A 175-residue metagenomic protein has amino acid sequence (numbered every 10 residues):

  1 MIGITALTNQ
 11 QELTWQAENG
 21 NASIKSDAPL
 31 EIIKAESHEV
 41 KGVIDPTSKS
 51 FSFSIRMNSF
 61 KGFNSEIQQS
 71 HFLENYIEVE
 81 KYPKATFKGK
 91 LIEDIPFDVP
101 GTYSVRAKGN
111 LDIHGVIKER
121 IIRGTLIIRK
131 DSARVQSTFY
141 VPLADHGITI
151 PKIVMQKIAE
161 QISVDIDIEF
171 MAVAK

Functional and structural regions predicted by a protein language model:
M1-A6: Bacterial N-terminal signal peptides
L7-K175: Low-complexity, acidic/polar, glycine-enriched regions of mature
